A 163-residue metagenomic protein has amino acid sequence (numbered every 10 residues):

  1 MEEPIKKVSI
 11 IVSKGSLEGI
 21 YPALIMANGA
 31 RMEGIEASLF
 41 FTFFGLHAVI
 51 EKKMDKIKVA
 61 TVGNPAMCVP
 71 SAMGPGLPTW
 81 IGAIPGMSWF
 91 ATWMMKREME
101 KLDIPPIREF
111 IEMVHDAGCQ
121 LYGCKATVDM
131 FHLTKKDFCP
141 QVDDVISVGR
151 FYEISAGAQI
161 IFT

Functional and structural regions predicted by a protein language model:
M1-G19, I25-N28: N-terminal glycine-/serine-/threonine-rich phosphate-binding loop
K7, G157-A158: Polar low-complexity intrinsically disordered regions
I10-I20, V49-I50, E98-L102: Short, glycine-rich nucleotide/cofactor-binding loops
Y21-G34, L39: Histidine-anchored nucleotide/phosphate-binding helix
A37-F43, Y122-K125: Short internal beta-strands
G45-K58: N-terminal beta-loop-helix "entrance" segment that forms/cooperates in small-molecule cofactor or anionic ligand
I57-M95, M99, D103: A glycine-rich helix N-cap at a beta->alpha junction
M87-G149, E153-A156: A charged, amphipathic interaction segment
